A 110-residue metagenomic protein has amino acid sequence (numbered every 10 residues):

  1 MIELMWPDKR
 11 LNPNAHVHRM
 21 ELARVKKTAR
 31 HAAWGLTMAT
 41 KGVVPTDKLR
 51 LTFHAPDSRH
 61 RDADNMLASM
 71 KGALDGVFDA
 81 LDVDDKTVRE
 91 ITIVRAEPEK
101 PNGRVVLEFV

Functional and structural regions predicted by a protein language model:
M1-V110: Catalytic phosphate/metal-binding cores of nucleic-acid and nucleotide-processing enzymes, i.e., regions that mediate
